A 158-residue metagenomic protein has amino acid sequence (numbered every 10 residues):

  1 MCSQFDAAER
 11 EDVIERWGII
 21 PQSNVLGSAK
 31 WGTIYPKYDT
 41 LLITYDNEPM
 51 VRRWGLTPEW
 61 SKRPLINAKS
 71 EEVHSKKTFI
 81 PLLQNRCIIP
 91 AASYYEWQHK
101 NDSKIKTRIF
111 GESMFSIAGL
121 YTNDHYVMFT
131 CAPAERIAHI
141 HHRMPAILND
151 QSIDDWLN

Functional and structural regions predicted by a protein language model:
M1-N158: Short linear sequence motif anchored by a di-proline
